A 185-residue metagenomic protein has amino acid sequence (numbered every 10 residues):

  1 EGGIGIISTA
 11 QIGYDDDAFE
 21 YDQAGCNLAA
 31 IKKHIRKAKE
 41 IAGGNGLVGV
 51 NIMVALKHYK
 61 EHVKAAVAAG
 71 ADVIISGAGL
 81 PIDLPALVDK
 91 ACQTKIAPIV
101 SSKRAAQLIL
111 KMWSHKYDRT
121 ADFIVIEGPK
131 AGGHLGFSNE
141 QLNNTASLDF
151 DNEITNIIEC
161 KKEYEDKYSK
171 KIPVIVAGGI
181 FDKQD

Functional and structural regions predicted by a protein language model:
E1-Y168: Active-site entrance/lid segments in N-terminal catalytic domains of soluble metabolic enzymes
I172-F181: Glycine-rich beta-strand-to-loop/alpha-helix junction loops that act as flexible
D185: Active-site capping/gating regions of soluble enzymes
